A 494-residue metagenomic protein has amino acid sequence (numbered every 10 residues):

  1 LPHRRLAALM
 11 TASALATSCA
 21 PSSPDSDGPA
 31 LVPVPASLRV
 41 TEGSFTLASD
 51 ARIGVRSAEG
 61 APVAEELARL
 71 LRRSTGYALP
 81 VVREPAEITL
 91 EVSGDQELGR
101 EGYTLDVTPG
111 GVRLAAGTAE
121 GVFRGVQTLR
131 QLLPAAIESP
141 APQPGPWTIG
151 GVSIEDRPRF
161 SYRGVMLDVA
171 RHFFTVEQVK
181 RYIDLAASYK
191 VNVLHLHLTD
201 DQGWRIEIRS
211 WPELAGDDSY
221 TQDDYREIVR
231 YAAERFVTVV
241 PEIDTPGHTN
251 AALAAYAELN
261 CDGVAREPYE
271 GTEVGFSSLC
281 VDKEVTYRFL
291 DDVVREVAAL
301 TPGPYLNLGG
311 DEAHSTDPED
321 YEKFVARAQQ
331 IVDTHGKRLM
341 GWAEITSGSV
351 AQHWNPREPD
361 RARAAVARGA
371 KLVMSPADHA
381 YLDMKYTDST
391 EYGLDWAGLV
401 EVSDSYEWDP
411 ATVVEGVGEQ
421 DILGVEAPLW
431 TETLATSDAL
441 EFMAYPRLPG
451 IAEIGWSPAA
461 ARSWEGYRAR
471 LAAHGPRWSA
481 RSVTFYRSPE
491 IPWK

Functional and structural regions predicted by a protein language model:
L1-P24: Secretory targeting and sorting signals
S23-F160, A439, G455-R481, S488-P489: Contiguous, structured surface segment used for ligand recognition
I53, L71, T118, V165 (+6 more regions): Conserved, mostly hydrophobic/aromatic
R100-S277, V285-Y287, R295-Y305, R327: Feature activates predominantly on carbohydrate-active enzymes
R163-L167, L194-L196, V239-I243, L306-L308 (+4 more regions): Hydrophobic faces of well-ordered beta-strands that scaffold small-molecule active sites in alpha/beta enzyme cores
A170-H172, T199-G203, E242-H248, D311-A313 (+4 more regions): Active-site beta-loop-alpha junctions enriched in small/polar residues
A257-E258, D262, R266-G348, W354-R368: Active-site neighborhood of glycoside hydrolase catalytic domains
S347-S349, P356-K494: Flexible, acidic glycine-rich loops studded with aromatic residues
